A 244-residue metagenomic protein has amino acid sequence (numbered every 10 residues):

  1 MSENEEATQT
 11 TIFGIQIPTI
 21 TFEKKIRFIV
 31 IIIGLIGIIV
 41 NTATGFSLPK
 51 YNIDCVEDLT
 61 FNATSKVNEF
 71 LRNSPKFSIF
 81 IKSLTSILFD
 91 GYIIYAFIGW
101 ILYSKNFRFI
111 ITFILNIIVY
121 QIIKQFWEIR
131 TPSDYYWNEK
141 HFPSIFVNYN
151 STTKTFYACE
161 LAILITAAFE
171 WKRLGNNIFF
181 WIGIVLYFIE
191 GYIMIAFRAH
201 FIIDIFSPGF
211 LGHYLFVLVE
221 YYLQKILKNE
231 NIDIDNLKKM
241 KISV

Functional and structural regions predicted by a protein language model:
S2-F97, F126-Y135: N-terminal transmembrane-helix/juxtamembrane module of multi-pass inner/ER membrane proteins
T21, K25, I29, S74 (+2 more regions): Juxtamembrane/transmembrane-helix boundary motifs in multi-pass membrane proteins
R27-V30, N176, F180, I184 (+2 more regions): Hydrophobic alpha-helical transmembrane segments of integral membrane proteins, especially multi-pass transporters
V30-T42, I87, G91-Y92, A96 (+6 more regions): Alpha-helical transmembrane spans of integral membrane proteins, capturing the lipid-embedded, hydrophobic core of TM
P49-N68, W100-Y192, F216-V244: Membrane-interface loops
T155, I189-F216: Interfacial helix-loop-helix junctions of multi-pass membrane proteins
